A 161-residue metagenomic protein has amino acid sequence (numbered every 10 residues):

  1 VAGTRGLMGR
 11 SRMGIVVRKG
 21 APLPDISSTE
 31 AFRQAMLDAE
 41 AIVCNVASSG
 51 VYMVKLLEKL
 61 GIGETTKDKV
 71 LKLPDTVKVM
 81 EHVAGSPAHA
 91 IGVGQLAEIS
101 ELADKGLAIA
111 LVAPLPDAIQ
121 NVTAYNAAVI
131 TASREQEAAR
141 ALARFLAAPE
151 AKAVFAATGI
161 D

Functional and structural regions predicted by a protein language model:
V1-D161: Exported/periplasmic ABC-transporter solute-binding proteins
